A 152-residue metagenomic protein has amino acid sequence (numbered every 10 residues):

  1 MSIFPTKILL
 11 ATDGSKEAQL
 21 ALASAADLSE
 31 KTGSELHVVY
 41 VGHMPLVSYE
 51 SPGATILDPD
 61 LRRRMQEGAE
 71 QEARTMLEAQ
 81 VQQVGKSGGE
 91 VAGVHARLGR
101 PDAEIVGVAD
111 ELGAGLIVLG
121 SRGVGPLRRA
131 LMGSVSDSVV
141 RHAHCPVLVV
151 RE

Functional and structural regions predicted by a protein language model:
M1-F4, E17, K31, E78-I117: Structural beta-alpha unit
S2-P59: Small/aliphatic-rich secondary-structure junction motif
Y40, S121-R122, R151-E152: Short secondary-structure boundary segments
P45-L46, P101-E104, P126: Generic structural signal for helix capping and beta-alpha/helix-loop junctions
G53-L57, E111-G113, V135-S136: Short, hinge-like loop/turn segments at secondary-structure boundaries
D58-T75: A short acidic, glycine-rich active-site loop that binds or catalyzes chemistry on phosphate/adenosine moieties
L116-S138: Glycine-rich, Arg-bearing micro-motifs that act as flexible, cationic patches
